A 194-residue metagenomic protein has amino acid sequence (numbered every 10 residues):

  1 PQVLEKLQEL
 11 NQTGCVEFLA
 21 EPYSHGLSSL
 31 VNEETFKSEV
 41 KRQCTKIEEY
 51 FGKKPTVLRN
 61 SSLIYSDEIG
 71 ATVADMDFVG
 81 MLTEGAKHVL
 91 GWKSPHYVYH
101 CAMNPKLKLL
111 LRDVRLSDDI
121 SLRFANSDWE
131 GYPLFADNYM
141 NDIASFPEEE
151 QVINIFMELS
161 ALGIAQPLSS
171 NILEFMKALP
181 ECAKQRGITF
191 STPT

Functional and structural regions predicted by a protein language model:
P1, G26-S28, I64-E68, H88-L90 (+2 more regions): Flexible loop/turn segments at secondary-structure boundaries
P1-N32, T56-R59, V79-E84, T192: Short, well-structured secondary-structure segments
Q2-L19, E48-E49, A74, H100-P105 (+1 more regions): Acidic (Asp/Glu)-rich catalytic clusters
L4-Q8, K37-C44, G70, M140-I143 (+1 more regions): Generic structural signal for well-ordered alpha-helices, preferentially at hydrophobic/aromatic core positions
G26-E49, K106-L107, L111-P147, Q166-I172: Alpha-helical scaffold elements lining the catalytic groove of polysaccharide deacetylases
E34, K41, E49, K53-K54 (+1 more regions): Gly/Pro-rich turn-and-neighbor structural signature
H88-D119, T192: Conserved short internal alpha-helix adjacent to the catalytic or cofactor-binding core of large enzyme scaffolds
W92-Y97, A136-T194: C-terminal domain-boundary segment and adjacent tail
